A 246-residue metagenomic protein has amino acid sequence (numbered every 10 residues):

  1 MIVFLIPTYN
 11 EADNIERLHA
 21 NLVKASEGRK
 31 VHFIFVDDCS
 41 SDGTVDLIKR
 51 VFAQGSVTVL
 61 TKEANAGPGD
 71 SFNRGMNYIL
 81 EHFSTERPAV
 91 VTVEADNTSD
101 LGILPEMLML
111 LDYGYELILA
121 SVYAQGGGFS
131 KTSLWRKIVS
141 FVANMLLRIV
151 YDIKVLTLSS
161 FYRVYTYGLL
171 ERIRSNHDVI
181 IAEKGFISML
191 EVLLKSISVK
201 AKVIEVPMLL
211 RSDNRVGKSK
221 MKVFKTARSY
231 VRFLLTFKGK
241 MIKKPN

Functional and structural regions predicted by a protein language model:
M1-I2, D13, R17, K24 (+1 more regions): Hydrophobic helical membrane-anchoring modules
F4, F33, V59, V90 (+2 more regions): Hydrophobic/aromatic residues located in beta-strands of well-ordered beta-sheets within soluble catalytic
I6, K30-C39, L60-K62: Short beta-strand/loop segment that forms part of the nucleotide-sugar
I6-A20, C39: Active-site beta-to-alpha loop of glycosyltransferases that engages the nucleotide-sugar donor
A20-K30: Short, acidic, metal-binding catalytic loop of nucleotide-sugar glycosyltransferases
D37-D46, A64, N97: A conserved acidic beta->alpha catalytic loop
K62-Y78, A89, L101-A182, N214-M221 (+1 more regions): Acceptor/aglycone-binding surface of glycosyltransferases and processive sugar-polymer synthases
S84-T98: Short beta-strand-to-loop acidic/aromatic patch adjacent to the donor-nucleotide binding site
